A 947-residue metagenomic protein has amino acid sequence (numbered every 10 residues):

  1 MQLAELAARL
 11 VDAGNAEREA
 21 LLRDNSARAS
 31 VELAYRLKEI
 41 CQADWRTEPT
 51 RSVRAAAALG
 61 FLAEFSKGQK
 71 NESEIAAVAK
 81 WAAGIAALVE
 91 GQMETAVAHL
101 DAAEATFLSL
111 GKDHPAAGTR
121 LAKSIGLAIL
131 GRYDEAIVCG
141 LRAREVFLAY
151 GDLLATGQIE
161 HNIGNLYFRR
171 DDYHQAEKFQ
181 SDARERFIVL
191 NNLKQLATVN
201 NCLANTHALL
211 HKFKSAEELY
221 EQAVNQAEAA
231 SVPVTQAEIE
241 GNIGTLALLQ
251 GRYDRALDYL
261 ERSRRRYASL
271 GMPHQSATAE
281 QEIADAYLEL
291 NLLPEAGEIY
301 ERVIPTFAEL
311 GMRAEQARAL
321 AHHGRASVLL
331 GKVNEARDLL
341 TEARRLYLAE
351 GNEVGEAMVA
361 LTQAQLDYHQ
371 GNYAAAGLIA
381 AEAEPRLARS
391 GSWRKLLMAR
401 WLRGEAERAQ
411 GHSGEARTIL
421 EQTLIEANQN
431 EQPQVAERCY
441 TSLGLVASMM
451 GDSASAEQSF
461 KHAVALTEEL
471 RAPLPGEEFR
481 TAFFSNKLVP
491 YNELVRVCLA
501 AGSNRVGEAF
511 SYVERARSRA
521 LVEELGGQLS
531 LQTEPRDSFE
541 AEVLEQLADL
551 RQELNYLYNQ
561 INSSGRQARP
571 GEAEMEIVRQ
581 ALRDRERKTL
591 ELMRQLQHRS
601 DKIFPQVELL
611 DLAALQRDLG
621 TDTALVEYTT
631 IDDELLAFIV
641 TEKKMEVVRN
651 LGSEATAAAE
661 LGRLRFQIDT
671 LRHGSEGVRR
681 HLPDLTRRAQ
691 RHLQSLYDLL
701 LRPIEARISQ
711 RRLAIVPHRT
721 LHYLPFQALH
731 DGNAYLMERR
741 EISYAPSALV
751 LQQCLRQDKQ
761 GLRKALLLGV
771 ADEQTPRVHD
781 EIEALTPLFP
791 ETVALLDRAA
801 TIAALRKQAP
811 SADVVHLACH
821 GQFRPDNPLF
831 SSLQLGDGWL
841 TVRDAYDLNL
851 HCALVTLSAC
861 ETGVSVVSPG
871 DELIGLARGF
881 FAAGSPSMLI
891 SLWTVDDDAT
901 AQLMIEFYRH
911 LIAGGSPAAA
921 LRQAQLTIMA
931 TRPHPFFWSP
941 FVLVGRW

Functional and structural regions predicted by a protein language model:
L3, Y35-E48, I75-Q92, P115-R132 (+10 more regions): Tandem amphipathic alpha-helical repeat scaffolds
A63-K67, A87, F107-L108, L127 (+19 more regions): Eukaryotic all-alpha helical interaction scaffolds
G140, Q180, L260, I577 (+4 more regions): A domain-level signal for caspase-like cysteine endopeptidase catalytic cores and their zymogen-processing architecture
S453-A734, K759-L766, P787: Amphipathic alpha-helical protein-protein interaction segments
K643-E646, H718-R777, G838, H934-S939 (+1 more regions): Boundary/activation segment at the start of structured domains
P746-L751, R756-D758, A771-P776, A803 (+1 more regions): Catalytic cores of nucleophile-dependent amide-cleaving enzymes
A899-W947: An often Trp-containing, charged/polar helix-loop segment at the C-terminal end of enzyme catalytic cores
